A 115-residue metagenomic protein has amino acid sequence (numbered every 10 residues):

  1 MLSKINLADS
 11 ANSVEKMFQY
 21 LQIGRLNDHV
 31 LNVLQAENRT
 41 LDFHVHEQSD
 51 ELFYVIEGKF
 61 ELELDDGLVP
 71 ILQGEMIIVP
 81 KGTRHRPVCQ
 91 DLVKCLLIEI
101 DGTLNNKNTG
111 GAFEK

Functional and structural regions predicted by a protein language model:
M1-N32, G111-K115: A short, N-terminal "cap"/entry segment at the start of jelly-roll beta-barrel domains of the cupin/DSBH fold
V30-E47: Conserved short histidine dyad/triad with adjacent acidic residue
L41-D42, G58-E63: Short beta-strand segments in beta-sandwich/barrel cores
V45-Q48, C89-D91: Short glycine/proline-enriched turns and hinge-like loops at secondary-structure junctions
F53: Structured binding elements
I56-E57, L72-Q73, D91: A cytosolic small-molecule/anion-sensing beta-strand core signal
D65-K81: Short acidic-glycine-tyrosine-enriched beta hairpin
K81-N108: Ligand-binding loop in jelly-roll beta-barrel domains
